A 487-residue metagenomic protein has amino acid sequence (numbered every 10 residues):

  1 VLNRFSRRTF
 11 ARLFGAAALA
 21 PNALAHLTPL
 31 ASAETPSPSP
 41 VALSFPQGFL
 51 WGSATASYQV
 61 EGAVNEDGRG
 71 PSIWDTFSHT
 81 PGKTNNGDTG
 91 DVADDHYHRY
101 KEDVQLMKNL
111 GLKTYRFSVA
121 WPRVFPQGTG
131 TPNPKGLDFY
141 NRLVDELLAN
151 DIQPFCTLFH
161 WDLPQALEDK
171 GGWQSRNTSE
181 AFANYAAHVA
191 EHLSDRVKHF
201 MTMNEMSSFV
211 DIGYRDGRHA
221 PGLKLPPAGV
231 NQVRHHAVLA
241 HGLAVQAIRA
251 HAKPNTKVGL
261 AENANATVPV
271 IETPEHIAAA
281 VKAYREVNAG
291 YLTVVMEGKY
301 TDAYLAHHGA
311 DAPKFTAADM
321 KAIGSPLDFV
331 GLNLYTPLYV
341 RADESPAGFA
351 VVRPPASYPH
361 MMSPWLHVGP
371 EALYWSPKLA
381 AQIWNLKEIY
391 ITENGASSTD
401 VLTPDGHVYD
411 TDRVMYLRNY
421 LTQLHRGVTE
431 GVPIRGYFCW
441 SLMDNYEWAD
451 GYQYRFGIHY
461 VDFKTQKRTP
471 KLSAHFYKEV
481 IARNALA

Functional and structural regions predicted by a protein language model:
L2-R4, T9-A31: N-terminal export signals
R7-R8, R116, R123: Short, cationic motifs built from Arg/Lys/His that form the positively charged side of catalytic pockets
T9, G111, D151: Conserved functional loop/turn residues at catalytic and ligand-binding sites
P38-T84, Q127-T129, L137-A487: Active-site region of glycoside hydrolase catalytic domains
P71-L106: Aromatic- and Gly/Pro-rich amphipathic surface segment
R99-A120: Catalytic domains of carbohydrate-active enzymes, especially glycoside hydrolases
W121-P132: Glycine-rich, proline-tolerant flexible connector loops at the mouths of alpha/beta enzymes
